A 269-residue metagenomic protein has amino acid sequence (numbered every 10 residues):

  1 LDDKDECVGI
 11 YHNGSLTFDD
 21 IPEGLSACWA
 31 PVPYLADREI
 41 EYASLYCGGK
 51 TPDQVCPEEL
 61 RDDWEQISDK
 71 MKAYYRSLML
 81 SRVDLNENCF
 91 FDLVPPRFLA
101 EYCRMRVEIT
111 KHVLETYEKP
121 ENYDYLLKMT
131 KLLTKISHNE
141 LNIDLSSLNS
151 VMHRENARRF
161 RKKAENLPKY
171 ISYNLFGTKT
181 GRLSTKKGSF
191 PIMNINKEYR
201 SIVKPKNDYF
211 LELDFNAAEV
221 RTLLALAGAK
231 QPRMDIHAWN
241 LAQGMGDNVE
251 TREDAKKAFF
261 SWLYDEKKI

Functional and structural regions predicted by a protein language model:
L1-G14: Generic N-terminal leader/targeting and pre-domain segments
D2-K4, D19, R38: Absolute N-terminal positional cue centered near the fourth residue
L16, E23-K119, Y123-I136, L141 (+1 more regions): Helical catalytic core of nucleic-acid polymerases
E23, E58, R154, L167-Y170: Generic detection of intrinsically disordered/low-complexity segments and helix-coil linkers/edges
L126-L133, S137-P168, M245: Duplex nucleic acid-engaging cores and interfaces of nucleic-acid transaction enzymes
K169-S201: Charged, flexible boundary elements
